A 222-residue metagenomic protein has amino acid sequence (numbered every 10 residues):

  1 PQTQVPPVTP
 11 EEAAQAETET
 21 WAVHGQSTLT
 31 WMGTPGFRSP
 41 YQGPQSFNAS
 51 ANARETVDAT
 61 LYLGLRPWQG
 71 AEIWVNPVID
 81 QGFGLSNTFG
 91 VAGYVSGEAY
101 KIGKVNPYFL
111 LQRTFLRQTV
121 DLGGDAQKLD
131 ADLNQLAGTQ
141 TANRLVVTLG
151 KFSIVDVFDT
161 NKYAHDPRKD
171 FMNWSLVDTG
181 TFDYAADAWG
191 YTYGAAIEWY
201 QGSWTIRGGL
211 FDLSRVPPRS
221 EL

Functional and structural regions predicted by a protein language model:
P1-A51, Y62, R66-W68, E72 (+2 more regions): N-terminal periplasmic/intermembrane-space "pro-region" immediately following the signal or transit peptide
A22-Q26, E72-W74, V146-T148, T205-G208: Residue-level detector of the transmembrane beta-barrel scaffold of outer-membrane proteins
G25, A59-L65, T114-Q118, L149 (+1 more regions): Residues on the lipid-exposed face of transmembrane beta-strands in outer-membrane beta-barrel proteins
T28-M32, V78-D80, F152-I154, F211-L213: Outer-membrane beta-barrel pore domains and translocons
Q45-G64, E98-F109: Membrane-entry segments of alpha-helical transmembrane domains in multi-pass membrane proteins
A49-S50, A71-W74, V78-K104: Active-site-surrounding "flap" and adjacent substrate/cofactor-binding loops of secreted or lumenal enzymes, prototyped
A53-F83, Y193: Glycine- and aromatic-enriched membrane insertion/assembly motifs of diderm outer-membrane and organelle channel
T88-R113, G123-Q201, T205-L222: Surface-exposed coil loops of outer-membrane beta-barrel proteins
